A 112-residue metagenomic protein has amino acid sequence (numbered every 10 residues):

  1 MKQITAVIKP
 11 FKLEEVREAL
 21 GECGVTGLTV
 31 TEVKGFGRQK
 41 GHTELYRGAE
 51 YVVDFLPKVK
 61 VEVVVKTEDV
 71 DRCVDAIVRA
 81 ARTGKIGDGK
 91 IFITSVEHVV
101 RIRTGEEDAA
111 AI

Functional and structural regions predicted by a protein language model:
M1-I112: Positively charged, small/polar-rich N-terminal and surface patches that mediate targeting and assembly and bind
